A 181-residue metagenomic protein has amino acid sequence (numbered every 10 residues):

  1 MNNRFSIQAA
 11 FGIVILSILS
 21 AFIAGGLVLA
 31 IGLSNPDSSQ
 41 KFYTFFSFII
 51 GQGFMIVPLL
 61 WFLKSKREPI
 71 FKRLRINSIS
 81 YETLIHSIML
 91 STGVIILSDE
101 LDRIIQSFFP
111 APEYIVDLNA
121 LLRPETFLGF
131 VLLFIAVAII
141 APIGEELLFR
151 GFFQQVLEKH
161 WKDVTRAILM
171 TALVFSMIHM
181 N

Functional and structural regions predicted by a protein language model:
M1-T83, S107: N-terminal, membrane-interfacial amphipathic/helix-forming hydrophobic leader that caps and precedes the first
A9-A10, A21-A24, A30, A111 (+4 more regions): A sequence-composition feature that detects small, non-aromatic residues
L16, S20, I50, F54-V57 (+6 more regions): Lipid-exposed faces of alpha-helical membrane segments in multi-pass integral membrane proteins
F22, G26, S65, T92 (+4 more regions): Transmembrane alpha-helix boundary/anchor motif
V28, D102-I105, V174: Conserved protein kinase catalytic domain
P36-T44, F71-G144, K159: Juxtamembrane helix-loop-helix connectors linking adjacent transmembrane helices in multi-pass membrane enzymes
L128-N181: Transmembrane helix-loop-helix hairpins at the membrane interface of multi-pass integral membrane proteins
